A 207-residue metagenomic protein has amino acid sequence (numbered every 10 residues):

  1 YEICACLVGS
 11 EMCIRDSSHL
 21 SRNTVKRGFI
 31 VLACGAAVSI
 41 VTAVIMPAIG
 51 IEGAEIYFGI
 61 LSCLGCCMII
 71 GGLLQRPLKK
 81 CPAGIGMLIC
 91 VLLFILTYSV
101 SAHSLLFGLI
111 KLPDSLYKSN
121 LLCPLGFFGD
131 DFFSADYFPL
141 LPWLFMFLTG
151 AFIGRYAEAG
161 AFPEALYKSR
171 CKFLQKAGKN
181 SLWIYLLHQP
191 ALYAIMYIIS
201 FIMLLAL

Functional and structural regions predicted by a protein language model:
Y1-G9, I14: Single conserved hydrophobic/aromatic residue that forms the stacking wall/gate of nucleotide- or nucleobase-binding
A5, A48-L64, Y98-L148, I184 (+1 more regions): Interfacial loop-to-helix transition and helix-capping segments at the boundaries of transmembrane helices
I14, I30-V38, S62, C66 (+8 more regions): Hydrophobic faces of alpha-helical transmembrane segments in multi-pass integral membrane proteins
R15-R22, L73-K79, L96-S101, A151-A161: Structural signal for the C-terminal ends of transmembrane alpha-helices and the immediately following loop
H19-R27, I51-E52, I56, D131-A135 (+3 more regions): Membrane-helix interfacial "entry" motifs
K26-Y117, F201-L205: Hydrophobic membrane-embedded alpha-helices and membrane-water interface caps/short interhelical or interfacial loops
L140-L141, L148-I153, E158-L187, A191: Functional transmembrane helices that form membrane-embedded active or gating regions
A191, I195-L207: Juxtamembrane boundary at the C-terminal end of a transmembrane helix
